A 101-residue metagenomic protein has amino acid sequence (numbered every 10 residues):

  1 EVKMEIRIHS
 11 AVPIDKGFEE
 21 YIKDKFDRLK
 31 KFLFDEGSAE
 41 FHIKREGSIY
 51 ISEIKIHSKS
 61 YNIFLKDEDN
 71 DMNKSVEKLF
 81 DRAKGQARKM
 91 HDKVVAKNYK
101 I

Functional and structural regions predicted by a protein language model:
V2-I101: N-terminal, polar/charged subdomain of small-to-medium soluble alpha/beta proteins
